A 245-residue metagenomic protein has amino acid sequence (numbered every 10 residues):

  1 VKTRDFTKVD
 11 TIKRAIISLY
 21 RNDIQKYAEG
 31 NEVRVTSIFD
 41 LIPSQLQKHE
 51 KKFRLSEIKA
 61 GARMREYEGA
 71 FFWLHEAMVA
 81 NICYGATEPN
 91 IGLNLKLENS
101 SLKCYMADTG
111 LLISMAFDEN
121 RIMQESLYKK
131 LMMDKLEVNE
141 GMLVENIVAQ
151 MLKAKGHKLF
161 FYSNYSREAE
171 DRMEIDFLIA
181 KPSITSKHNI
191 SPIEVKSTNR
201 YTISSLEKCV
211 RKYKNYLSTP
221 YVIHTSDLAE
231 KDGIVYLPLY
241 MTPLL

Functional and structural regions predicted by a protein language model:
V1-H75: Conserved helicase/translocase motor-coupling segment
G69-L245: A cross-kingdom feature that marks ATP-driven nucleic-acid transaction machinery
